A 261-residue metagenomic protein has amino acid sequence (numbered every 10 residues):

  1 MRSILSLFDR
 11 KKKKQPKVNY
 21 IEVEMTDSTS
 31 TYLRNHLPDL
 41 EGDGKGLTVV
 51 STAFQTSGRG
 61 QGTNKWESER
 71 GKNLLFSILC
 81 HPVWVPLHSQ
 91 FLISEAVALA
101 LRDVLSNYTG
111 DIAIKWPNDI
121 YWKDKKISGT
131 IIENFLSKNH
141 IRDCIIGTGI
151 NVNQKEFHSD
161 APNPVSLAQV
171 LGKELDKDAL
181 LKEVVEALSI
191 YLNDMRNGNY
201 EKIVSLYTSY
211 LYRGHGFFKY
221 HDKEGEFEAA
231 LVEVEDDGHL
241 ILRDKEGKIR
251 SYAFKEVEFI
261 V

Functional and structural regions predicted by a protein language model:
M1-N107, I249: N-terminal lobe of the biotin/lipoate ligase/transferase fold
T29, F76, L101, D119 (+3 more regions): Residue-level signal for inorganic ion chemistry
S51-A53, S77, K115, I131-E133 (+1 more regions): Short beta-strand segments
A53-Q55, Y121, E133, K219-H221 (+1 more regions): A generic structural motif
V97, D103-N139, G149: Acidic (Asp/Glu) carboxylate-rich active-site/surface patches
N139-Q169: Short, acidic (Asp/Glu-rich) active-site segment that either coordinates a divalent metal cofactor
G172-E224: Conserved, helical-rich catalytic subdomain that frames metal- and/or nucleotide-binding sites in enzyme alpha/beta
K173, G216-V261: Conserved RNA-binding domains used in RNP assembly and mRNA/RNA metabolism
